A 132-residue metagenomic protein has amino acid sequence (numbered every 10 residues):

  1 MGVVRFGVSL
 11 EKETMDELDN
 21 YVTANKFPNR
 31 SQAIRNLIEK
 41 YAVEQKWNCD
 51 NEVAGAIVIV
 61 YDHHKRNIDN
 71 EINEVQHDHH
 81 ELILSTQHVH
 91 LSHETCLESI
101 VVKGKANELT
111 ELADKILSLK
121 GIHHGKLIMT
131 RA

Functional and structural regions predicted by a protein language model:
M1-S9, V22: Short Lys/Arg-rich basic patches
V8-L10, L18, P28-E39: Short amphipathic alpha-helical segments
E11, D62, K103-K105: Solvent-exposed residues in well-ordered beta-strands and their adjoining turns, especially edge/terminal strands
I34, V43-D50: Short, charge-rich, low-complexity interaction segments located in flexible loops at or near secondary-structure
N51-D62, L97-S99: Short glycine-/aliphatic-rich beta-strand segments at the starts of folded cytosolic domains
D69-L127, R131-A132: Non-DNA-binding regulatory cores of transcription-related proteins, predominantly C-terminal effector-binding
